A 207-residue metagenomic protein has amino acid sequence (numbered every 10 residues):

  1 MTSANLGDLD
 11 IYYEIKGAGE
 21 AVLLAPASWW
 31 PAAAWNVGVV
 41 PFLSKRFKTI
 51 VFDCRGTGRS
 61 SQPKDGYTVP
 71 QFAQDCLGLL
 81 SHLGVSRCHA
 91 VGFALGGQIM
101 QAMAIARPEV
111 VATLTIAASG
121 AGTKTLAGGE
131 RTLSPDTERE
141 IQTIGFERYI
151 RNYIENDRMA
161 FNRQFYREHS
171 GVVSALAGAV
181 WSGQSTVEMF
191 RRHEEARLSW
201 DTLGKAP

Functional and structural regions predicted by a protein language model:
M1-T2: Short, hydrophobic/aromatic-rich segments at coil-to-beta transitions
N5-S61, D65: Conserved HGGG/HGGXW glycine-rich cap/lid loop of the alpha/beta-hydrolase fold
A21, K48, S86-H89, V110-T113: Structural signature of beta-strand start/N-cap positions in the alpha/beta core of ABC transporter nucleotide-binding
P41, K45, G78, I105-E109: Short, well-ordered alpha-helices that flank and scaffold nucleotide-derived cofactor binding pockets
V51-V91: Active-site loop/oxyanion-hole signature of alpha/beta-hydrolase fold enzymes
G92-G96, M100: Gly/Ala-rich beta-loop-alpha elbow adjacent to hydrolase catalytic centers
Q101, I105, A112-F146: Flexible "cap/lid" loop of the alpha/beta hydrolase fold
R148-K205: Conserved alpha/beta-hydrolase catalytic His-Asp/Glu region
